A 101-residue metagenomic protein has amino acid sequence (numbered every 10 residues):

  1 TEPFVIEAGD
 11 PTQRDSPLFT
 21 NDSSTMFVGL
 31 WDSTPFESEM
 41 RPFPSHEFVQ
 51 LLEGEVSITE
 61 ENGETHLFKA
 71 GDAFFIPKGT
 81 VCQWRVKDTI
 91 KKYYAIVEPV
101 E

Functional and structural regions predicted by a protein language model:
T1-T25: A short, N-terminal "cap"/entry segment at the start of jelly-roll beta-barrel domains of the cupin/DSBH fold
R14-P17, S24-F43, P77-K78, V100: Conserved short histidine dyad/triad with adjacent acidic residue
S23-S24, G63, T89: Short strand-connecting beta-turns/loops that link adjacent beta-strands
S33-P42, E60, T80-K91: K/E-rich alpha-helical interaction surfaces of small helical-bundle regulatory domains
P42-I58: Short, conserved beta-strand element in jelly-roll/cupin
N62-K78: Short acidic-glycine-tyrosine-enriched beta hairpin
A70, K78-E101: Ligand-binding loop in jelly-roll beta-barrel domains
